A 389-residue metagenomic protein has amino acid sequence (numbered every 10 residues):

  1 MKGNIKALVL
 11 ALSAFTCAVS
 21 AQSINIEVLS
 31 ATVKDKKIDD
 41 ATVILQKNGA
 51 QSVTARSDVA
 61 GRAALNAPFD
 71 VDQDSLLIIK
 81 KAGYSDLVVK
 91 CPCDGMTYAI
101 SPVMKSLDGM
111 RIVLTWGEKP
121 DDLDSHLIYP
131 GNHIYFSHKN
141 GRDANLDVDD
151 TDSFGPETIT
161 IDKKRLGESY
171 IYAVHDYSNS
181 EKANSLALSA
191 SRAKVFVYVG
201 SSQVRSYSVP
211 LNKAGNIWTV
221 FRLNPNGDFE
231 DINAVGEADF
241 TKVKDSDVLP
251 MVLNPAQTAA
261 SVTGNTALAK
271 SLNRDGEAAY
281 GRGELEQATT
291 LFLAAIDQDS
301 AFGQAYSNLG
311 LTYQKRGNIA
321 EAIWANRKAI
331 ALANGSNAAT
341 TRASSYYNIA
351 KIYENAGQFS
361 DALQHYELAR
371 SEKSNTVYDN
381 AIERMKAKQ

Functional and structural regions predicted by a protein language model:
Q22-T42, T115-K119: Structural motif
G49-L65: Short, acidic Ser/Thr/Gly-rich low-complexity loop/linker segments typical of extracellular and cell-surface proteins
A50, D72-K90: A short, solvent-exposed loop/turn motif at the edges and junctions of modular extracellular/periplasmic domains
A99-T263: Intrinsic-disorder/low-complexity signal
S261-Q298: Alpha-helical segment of the N-proximal tetratricopeptide repeat
